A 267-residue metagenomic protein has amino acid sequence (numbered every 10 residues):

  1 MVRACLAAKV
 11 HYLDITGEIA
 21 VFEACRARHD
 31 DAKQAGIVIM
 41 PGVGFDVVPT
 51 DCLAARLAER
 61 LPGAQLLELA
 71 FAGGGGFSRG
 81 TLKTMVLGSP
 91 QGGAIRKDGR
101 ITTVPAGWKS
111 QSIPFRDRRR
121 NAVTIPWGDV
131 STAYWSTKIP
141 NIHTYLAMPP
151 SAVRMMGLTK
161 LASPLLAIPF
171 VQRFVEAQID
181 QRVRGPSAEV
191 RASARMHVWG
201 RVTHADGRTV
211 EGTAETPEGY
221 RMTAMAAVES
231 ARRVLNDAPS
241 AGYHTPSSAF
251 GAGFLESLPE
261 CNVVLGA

Functional and structural regions predicted by a protein language model:
M1-G92, T132: Glycine-/Pro-rich loop/turn segments that contact NAD(P) or position catalytic residues in Rossmann-like domains
C5-K9, K33-A35, K109-Q111, Q178 (+1 more regions): A short alpha-helix capping/helix-coil boundary motif
C25, P126-W127, G251: Generic non-transmembrane alpha-helix signal with a bias for helix starts/N-cap capping motifs
P49-L53, P126-D129, M222-A227: Catalytic-loop motifs flanking and including active-site residues across diverse enzymes
E59-E211, R221, D237: Active-site-lining helix/loop region of Rossmann-like oxidoreductase modules
G185-A267: C-terminal helical cap and adjacent loop that interface with cofactors, partners, or active-site loops
